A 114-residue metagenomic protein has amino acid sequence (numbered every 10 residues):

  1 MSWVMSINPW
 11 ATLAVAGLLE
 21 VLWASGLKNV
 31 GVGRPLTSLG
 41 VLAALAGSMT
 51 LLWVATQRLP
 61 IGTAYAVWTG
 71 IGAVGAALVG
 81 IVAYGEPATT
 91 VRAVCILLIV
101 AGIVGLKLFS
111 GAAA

Functional and structural regions predicted by a protein language model:
M1-A114: Polytopic alpha-helical membrane proteins, predominantly small-molecule transporters/carriers
